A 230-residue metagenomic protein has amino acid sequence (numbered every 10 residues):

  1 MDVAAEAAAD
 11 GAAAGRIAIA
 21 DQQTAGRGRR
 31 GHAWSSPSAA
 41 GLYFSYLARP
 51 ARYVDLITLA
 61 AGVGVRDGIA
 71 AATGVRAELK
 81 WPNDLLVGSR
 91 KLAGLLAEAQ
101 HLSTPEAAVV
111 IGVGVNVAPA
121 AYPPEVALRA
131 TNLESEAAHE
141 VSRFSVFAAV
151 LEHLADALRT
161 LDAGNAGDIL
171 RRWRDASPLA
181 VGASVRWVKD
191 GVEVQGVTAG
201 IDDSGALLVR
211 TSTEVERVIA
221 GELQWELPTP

Functional and structural regions predicted by a protein language model:
M1-V75, K91-A93, Q100, V141 (+2 more regions): N-terminal lobe of the biotin/lipoate ligase/transferase fold
I19-D21, S45, K80, L96-E98 (+1 more regions): Short beta-strand segments
F44, D84, G114, V150 (+1 more regions): Residue-level signal for inorganic ion chemistry
K80-W81, L86-V87, K91-L92, L96: Glycine- and Gly-Pro-enriched alpha-helical subdomains that act as flexible, kink-prone "lid/hinge" or packing modules
G88, H101-T104: Flexible loop/coil segments at beta-strand boundaries within sensory signal-transduction domains
T104-S135: Short, acidic (Asp/Glu-rich) active-site segment that either coordinates a divalent metal cofactor
E136-G191, T229-P230: Conserved, helical-rich catalytic subdomain that frames metal- and/or nucleotide-binding sites in enzyme alpha/beta
V181-P230: Conserved RNA-binding domains used in RNP assembly and mRNA/RNA metabolism
